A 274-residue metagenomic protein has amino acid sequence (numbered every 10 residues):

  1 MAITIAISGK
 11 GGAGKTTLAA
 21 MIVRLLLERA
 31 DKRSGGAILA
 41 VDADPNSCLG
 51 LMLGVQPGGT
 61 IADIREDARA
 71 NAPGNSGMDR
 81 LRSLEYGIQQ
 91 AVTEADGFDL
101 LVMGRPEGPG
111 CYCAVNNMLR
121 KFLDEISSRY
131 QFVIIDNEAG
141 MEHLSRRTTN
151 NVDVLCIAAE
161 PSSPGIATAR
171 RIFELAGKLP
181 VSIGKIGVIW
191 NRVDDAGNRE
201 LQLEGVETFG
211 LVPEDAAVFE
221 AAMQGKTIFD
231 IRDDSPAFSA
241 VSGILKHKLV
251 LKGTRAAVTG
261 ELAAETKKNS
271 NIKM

Functional and structural regions predicted by a protein language model:
A2, R65-S76, D230-I231, R255 (+1 more regions): N-terminal regions of ATP-driven nucleic-acid and macromolecular assemblies, encompassing P-loop NTP-binding domains
I3-P45: Walker A/P-loop phosphate-binding motif and the immediately C-terminal alpha-helix
T4, I38-A40, F98-L100, T208-L211: Conserved beta-strand scaffold positions in the cores of enzyme catalytic domains, especially in NTP/NDP-utilizing
E28-D96: N-terminal phosphate/diphosphate-binding loop that engages ATP/GTP or pyrophosphate donors across diverse enzyme folds
N71-G74, M103-E107, K226-F229: Short glycine/proline- and acidic residue-enriched helix-loop micro-motifs that form flexible lids or anion-recognition
R82-E94, D99-I135: Cytosolic-facing regulatory segments adjacent to core modules
A114-E214, E220: Conserved catalytic-core segment of NTP-binding enzymes
G177-M274: C-terminal lobe/tail of nucleotide-utilizing enzymes
